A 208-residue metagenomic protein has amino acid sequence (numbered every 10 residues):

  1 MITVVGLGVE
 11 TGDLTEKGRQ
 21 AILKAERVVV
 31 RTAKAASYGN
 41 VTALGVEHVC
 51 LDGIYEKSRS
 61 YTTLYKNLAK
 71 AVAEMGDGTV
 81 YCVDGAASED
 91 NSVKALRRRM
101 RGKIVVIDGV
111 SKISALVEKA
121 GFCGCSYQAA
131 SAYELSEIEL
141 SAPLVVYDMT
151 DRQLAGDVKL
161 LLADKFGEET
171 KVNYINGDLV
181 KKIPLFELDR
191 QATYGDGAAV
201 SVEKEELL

Functional and structural regions predicted by a protein language model:
M1-I107, L188-Q191, A198-A199: Class I S-adenosyl-L-methionine
I2-V5, G102-L208: Beta-strand/loop-alpha-helix module characteristic of Rossmann-like adenine-cofactor folds
